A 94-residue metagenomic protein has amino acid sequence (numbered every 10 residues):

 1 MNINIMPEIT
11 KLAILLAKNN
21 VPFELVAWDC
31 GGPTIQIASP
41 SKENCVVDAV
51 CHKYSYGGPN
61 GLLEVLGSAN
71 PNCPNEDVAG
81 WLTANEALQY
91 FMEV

Functional and structural regions predicted by a protein language model:
N2-D29: N-terminal "mature-domain start" segment
I5-L12, L66-V94: Ampiphathic alpha-helical segments that act as solvent-exposed interaction surfaces
N19-E64: Amphipathic, interaction-prone secondary-structure segments
